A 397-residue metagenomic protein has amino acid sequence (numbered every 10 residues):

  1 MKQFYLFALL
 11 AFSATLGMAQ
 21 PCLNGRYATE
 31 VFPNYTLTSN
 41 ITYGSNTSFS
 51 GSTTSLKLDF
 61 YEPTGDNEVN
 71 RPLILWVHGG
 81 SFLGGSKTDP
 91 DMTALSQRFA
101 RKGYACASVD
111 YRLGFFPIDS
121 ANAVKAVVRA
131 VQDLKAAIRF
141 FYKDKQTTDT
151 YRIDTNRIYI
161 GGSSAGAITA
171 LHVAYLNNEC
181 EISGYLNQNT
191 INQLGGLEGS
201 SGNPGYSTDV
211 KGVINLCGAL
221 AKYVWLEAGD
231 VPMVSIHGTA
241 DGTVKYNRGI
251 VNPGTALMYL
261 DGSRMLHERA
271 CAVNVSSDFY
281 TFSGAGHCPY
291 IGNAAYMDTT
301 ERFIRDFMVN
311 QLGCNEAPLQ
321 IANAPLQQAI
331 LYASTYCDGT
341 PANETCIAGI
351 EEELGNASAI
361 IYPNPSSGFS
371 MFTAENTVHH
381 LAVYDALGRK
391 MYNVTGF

Functional and structural regions predicted by a protein language model:
T15, E352-F397: C-terminal outer-membrane/trafficking sorting elements
P21-V69: N-terminal cap/lid segment of alpha/beta-hydrolase-fold proteins
N70-G80: Short beta-strand element of the alpha/beta-hydrolase
F82-D91, V109-V128, G286-G292: Cap/lid segment of the alpha/beta-hydrolase catalytic domain
T88-S108: Short amphipathic alpha-helix adjacent to the substrate-entry channel of hydrolases
A136-G229: Primarily recognizes the serine-hydrolase "nucleophile elbow" in alpha/beta-hydrolase and SGNH/GDSL folds
S235-H237, D241: Short beta-strand/loop motif that positions the catalytic acidic residue of the alpha/beta-hydrolase fold
L260, R264-I347: C-terminal catalytic histidine-bearing segment of alpha/beta-hydrolase fold enzymes
